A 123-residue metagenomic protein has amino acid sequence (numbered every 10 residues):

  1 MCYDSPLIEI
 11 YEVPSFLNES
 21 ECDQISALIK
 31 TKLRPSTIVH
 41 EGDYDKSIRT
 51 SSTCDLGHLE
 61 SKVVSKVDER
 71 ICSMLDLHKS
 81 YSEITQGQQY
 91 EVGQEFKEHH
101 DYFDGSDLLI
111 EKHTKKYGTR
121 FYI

Functional and structural regions predicted by a protein language model:
M1-I123: Fe(II)/2-oxoglutarate oxygenase catalytic core
